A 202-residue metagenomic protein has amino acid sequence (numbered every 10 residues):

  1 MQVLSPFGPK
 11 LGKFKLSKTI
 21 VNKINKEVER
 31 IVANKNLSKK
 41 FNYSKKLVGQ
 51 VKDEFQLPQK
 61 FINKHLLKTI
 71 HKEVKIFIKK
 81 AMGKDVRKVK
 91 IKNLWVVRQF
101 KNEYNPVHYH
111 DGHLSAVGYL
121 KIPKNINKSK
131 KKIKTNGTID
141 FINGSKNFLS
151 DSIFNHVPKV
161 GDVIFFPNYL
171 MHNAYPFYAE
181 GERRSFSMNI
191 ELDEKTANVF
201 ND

Functional and structural regions predicted by a protein language model:
M1-K84, N102-N105: Non-heme Fe(II)/2-oxoglutarate
S5-G8, K88-K90, I133-T135: A short, polar/charged loop/turn motif at coil->beta-strand junctions and beta-hairpin connectors
K10-G12, E182-F186: Short beta-strand micro-motifs in enzyme catalytic cores
G83-L94: A short coil-to-beta-strand element that immediately follows conserved catalytic motifs
K92-F165, Y175, E182, L192 (+1 more regions): Catalytic core of non-heme Fe(II) oxygenases with the double-stranded beta-helix
